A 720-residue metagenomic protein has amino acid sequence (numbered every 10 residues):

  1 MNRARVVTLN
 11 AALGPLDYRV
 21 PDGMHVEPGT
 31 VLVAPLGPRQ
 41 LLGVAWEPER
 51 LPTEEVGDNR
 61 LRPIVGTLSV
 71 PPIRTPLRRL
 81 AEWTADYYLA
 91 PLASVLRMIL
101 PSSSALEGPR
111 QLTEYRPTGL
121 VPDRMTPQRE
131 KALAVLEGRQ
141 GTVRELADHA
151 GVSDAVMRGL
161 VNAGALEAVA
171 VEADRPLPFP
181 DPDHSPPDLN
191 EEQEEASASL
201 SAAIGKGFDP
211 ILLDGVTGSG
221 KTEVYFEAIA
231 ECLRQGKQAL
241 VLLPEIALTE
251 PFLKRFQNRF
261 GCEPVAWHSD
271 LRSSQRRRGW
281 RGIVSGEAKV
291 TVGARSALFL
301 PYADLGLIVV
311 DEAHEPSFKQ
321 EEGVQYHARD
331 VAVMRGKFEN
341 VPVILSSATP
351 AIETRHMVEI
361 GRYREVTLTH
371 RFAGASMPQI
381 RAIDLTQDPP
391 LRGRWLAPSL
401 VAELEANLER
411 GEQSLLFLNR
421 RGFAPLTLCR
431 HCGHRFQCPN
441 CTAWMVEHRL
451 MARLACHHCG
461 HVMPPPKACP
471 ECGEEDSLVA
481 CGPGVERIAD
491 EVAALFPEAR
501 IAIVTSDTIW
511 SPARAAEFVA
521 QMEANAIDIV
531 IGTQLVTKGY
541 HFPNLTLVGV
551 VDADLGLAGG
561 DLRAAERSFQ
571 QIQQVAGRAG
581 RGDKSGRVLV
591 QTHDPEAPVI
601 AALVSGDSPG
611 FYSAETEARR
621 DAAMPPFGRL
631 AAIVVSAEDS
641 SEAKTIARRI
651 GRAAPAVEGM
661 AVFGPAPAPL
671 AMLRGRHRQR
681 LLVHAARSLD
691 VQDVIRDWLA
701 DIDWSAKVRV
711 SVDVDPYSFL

Functional and structural regions predicted by a protein language model:
M1-S347, T354, E359-A375, E409 (+6 more regions): Accessory, non-ATPase domains that flank or precede helicase/AAA+ motor cores in DNA-metabolism machines
A11, S269-S274, R281, S285-A288 (+7 more regions): Cys/His-rich Zn2+-binding cysteine-cluster or related metal-binding knuckle/ribbon modules and their
A12, G37-R39, T126-P127, Q140 (+16 more regions): Short flexible coil/turn linkers enriched for glycine and charged/polar residues that connect secondary-structure
G23-M24, P38-Q40, E49-T53, S104 (+23 more regions): Conserved nucleotide-binding/hydrolysis micro-motifs of P-loop NTPases
L100-D123, R381, T386, H434-Q437 (+5 more regions): Accessory helical-bundle/CTD segments and flexible terminal tails appended to RecA-like ATPase motors
T249-F260, L428-N440, V485-R500, I646-R652: Conserved helicase motor "Helicase C" RecA-like lobe of SF1/SF2 P-loop NTPases
A455-P543: Long, charge-rich boundary regions
